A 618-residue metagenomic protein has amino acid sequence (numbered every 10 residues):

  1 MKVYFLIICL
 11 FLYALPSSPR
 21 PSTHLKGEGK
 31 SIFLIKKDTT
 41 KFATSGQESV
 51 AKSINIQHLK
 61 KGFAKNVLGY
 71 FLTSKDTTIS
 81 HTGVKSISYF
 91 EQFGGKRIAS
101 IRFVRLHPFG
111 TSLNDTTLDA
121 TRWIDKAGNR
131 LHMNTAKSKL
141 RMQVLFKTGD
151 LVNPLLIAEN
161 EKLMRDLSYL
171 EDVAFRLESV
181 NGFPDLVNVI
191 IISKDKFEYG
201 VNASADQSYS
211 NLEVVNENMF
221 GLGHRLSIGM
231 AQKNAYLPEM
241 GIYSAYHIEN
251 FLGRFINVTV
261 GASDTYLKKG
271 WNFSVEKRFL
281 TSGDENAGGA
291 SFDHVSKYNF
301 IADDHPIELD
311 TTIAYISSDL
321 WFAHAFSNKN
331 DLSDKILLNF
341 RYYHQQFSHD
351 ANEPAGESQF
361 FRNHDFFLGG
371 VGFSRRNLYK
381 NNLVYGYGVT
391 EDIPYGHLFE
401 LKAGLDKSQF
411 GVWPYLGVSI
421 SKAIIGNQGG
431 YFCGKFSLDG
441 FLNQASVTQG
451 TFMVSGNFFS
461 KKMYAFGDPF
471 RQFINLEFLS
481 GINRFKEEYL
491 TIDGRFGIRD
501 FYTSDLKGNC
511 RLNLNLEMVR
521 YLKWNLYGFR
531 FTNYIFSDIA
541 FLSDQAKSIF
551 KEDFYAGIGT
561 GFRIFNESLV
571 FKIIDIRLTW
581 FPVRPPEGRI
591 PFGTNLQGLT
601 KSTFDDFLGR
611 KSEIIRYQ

Functional and structural regions predicted by a protein language model:
K2-V3, L15-V447, F458-Q618: Immediate N-terminus of the mature polypeptide
Y4-L12: Sec-dependent N-terminal signal peptides
